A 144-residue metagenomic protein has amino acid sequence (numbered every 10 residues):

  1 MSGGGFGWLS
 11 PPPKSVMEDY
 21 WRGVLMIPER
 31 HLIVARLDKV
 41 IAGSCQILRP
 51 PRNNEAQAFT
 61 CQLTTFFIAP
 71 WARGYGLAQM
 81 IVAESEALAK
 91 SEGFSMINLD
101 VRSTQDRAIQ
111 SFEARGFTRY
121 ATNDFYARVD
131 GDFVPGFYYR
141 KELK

Functional and structural regions predicted by a protein language model:
M1-W71, V82-E84, L88, F125 (+1 more regions): Acetyl-CoA-dependent GNAT
A69-W71, Y75, S103-T104: Active-site acidic-Proline motif in GNAT/NAT acetyltransferases
G74, A87-S91, T118: Conserved amphipathic alpha-helical interaction elements at protein-protein interfaces in regulatory, energy-coupling
V82, A89-D100: Conserved GNAT acetyl-CoA-binding A-motif
N98-V101, I109, E113, T118-V134: Conserved catalytic-core motifs of GNAT/GCN5-like acyltransferases
F133-K144: Terminal substrate-recognition subdomain of acyl/acetyltransferases
